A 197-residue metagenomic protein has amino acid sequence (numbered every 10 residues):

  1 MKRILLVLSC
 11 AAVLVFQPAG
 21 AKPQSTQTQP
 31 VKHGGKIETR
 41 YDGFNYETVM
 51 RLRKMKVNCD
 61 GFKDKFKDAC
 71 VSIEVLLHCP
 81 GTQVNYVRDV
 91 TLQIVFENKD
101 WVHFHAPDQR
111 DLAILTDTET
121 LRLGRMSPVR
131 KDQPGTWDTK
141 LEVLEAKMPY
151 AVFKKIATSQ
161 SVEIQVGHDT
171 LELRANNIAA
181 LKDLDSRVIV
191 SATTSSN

Functional and structural regions predicted by a protein language model:
M1-I4: Positively charged n-region of N-terminal signal peptides that target proteins for export
V7-V15: Bacterial N-terminal signal peptides
K22-H105: An ectodomain-focused feature that recognizes extracytoplasmic/extracellular
P23-R40, T116-G135, L173-A175: Short, surface-exposed loop motifs enriched in S/T, G, D/E and P with embedded aromatic residues
C70, H105-I114, T158-V166: Extended Gly/Ser/Thr-rich low-complexity repeat segments, especially those forming or decorating extracellular
L77-G81, I94-D100, T118, M148-V152 (+1 more regions): Beta-strand elements of well-folded, non-transmembrane domains
T91-Q133: Mid-length scaffold segments of soluble, non-membrane domains
R125-N197: Internal interaction segment
